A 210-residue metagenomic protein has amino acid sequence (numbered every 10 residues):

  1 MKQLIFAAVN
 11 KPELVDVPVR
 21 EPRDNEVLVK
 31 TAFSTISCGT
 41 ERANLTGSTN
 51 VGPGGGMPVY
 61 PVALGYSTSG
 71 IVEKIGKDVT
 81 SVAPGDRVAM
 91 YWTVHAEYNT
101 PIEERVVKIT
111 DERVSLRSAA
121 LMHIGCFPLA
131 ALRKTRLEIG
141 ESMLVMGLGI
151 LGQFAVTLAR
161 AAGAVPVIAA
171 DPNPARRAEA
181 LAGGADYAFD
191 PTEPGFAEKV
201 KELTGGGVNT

Functional and structural regions predicted by a protein language model:
A8-N10, R23, E103: Residue-level recognition of beta-strand termini and adjacent short loop/turns
R20-I36, S48-V94: Glycine-rich beta-strand-centered segment in the early N-terminal region that forms part of a ligand/cofactor-binding
W92-E104: A structural motif shared across PLP-dependent enzymes of the aminotransferase-like
V106-A120: Class I SAM-dependent transferase core
S118-P194, E198: Mid-domain Rossmann-like dinucleotide-binding core that forms the NAD(H)/NADP(H) cofactor-binding site
A197-G205: Conserved amphipathic alpha-helix within the SDR
G206-T210: Short SAM/SAH-binding signature in class I
